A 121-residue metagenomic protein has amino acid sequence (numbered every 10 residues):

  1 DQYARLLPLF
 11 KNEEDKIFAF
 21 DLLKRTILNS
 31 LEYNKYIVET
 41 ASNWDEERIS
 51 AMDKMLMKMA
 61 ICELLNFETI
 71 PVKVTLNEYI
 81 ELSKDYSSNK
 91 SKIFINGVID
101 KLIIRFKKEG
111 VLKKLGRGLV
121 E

Functional and structural regions predicted by a protein language model:
D1-D85, I93, G97, K101-E121: N-terminal interaction/assembly modules
